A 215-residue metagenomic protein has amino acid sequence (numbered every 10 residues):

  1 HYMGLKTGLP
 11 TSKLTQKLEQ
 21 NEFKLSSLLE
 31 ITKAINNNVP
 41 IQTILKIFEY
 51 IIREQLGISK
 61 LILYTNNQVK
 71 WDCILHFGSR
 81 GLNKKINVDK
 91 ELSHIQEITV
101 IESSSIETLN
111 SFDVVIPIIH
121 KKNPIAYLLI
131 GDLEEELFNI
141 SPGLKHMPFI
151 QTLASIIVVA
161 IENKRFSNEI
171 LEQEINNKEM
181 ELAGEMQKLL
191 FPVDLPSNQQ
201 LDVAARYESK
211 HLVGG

Functional and structural regions predicted by a protein language model:
H1-N37: Signal-transmission linkers at sensory-effector interfaces
H1-T11, E136, P148-E172: Signal-transmission/dimerization alpha-helices at domain junctions
S27-I35, P40-L56, L63, A183-M186 (+1 more regions): Amphipathic alpha-helical coiled-coil segments that mediate homodimerization and allosteric signal transmission
E49-R53, K60-K90: GAF sensory/regulatory domain recognition with acknowledged cross-activation on helical regulatory dimers
S105, N110-H120, A126: A short, aliphatic-rich beta-strand micro-motif
I125-L153: Regulatory loop-to-helix N-cap segments in sensory/regulatory domains that couple ligand/signal detection
L171-G215: … and, occasionally, acidic/histidine-rich disordered N-termini of signaling adaptors
